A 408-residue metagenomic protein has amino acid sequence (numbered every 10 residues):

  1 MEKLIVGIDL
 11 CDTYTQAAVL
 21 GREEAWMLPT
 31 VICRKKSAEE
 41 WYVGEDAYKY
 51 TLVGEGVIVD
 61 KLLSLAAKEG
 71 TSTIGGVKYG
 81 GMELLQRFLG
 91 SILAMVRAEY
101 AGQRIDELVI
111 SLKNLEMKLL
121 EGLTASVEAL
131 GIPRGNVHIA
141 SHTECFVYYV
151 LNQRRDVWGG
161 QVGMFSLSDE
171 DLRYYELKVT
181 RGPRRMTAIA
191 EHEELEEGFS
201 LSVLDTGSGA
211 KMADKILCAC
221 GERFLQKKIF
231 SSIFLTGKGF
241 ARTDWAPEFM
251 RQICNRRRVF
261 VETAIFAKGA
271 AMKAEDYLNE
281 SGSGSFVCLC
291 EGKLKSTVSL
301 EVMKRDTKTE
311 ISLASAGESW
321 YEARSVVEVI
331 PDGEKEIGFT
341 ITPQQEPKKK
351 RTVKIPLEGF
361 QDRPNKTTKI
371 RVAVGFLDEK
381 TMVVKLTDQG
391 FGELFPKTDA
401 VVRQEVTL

Functional and structural regions predicted by a protein language model:
M1-I5, R134-F165, I265-S283, V287 (+1 more regions): Conserved phosphate-binding catalytic cores of ATP/NTP-utilizing and phosphoryl-transfer enzymes
M1-T71, E128, H138, P356 (+1 more regions): Early-domain small/polar-rich strand-loop-helix modules and first-structured segments of the mature chain
I8-Y14, D156-R173, L177-T180, K238-F240 (+2 more regions): A short acidic Gly-Thr/Ser loop motif
Y14-Q16, L20-S111, E116, L195-R223: Conserved phosphate-binding loops in N-terminal lobes of ATP-dependent enzymes of the actin/Hsp70/sugar-kinase
G70-A94, S126, I189-L217, S325 (+2 more regions): Glycine/Thr-rich phosphate-binding loops that ligate phosphate moieties of nucleotide and other phosphorylated ligands
L108-L119, E222-Q252, R258, E262-T263: Glycine-rich phosphate-binding loops at beta-strand->alpha-helix junctions
I110, K118, A125, A129-K215: Small-residue (GG/TT-enriched) beta-loop-alpha framework at ligand/catalytic clefts
M272-G359, N365, K369: Acidic, glycine/GT-rich loop-and beta-edge segments that sit at the periphery of enzyme/chaperone cores
